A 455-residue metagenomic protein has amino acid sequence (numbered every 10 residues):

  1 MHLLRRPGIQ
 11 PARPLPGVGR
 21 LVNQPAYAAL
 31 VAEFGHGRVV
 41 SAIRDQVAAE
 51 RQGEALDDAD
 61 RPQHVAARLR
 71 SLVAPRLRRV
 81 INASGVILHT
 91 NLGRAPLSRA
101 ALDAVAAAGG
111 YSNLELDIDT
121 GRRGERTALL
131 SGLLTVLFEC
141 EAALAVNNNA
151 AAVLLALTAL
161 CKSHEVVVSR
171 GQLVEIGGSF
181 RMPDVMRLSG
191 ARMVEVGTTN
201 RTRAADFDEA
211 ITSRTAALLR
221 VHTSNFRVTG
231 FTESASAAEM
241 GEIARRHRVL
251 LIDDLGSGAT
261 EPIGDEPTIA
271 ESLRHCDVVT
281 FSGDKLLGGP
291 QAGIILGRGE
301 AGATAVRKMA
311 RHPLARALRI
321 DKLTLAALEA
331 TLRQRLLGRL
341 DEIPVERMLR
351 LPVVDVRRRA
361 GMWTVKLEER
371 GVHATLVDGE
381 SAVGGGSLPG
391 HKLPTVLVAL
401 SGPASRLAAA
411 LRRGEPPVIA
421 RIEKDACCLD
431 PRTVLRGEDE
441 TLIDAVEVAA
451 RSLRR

Functional and structural regions predicted by a protein language model:
M1-L72: Long amphipathic alpha-helical segments
L15-P16, I81-G85, L287-P290, L393 (+1 more regions): Short Gly/Ser/Thr- and Asp/Glu-enriched loop/turn motifs at secondary-structure junctions
I43-R44, A48, A83-S84, R94-T120: Glycine-rich phosphate-binding segment of PLP-dependent enzymes
A55-A104: Long amphipathic N-terminal alpha/beta scaffold segment
R76-L77, F281, P416-R421: A short linear hydrophobic-aromatic micro-motif
I118-Q334, L367, A445: Conserved PLP-enzyme active-site core in the AAT-like
T324-L325, E329-G384: Conserved PLP-dependent catalytic core of the aminotransferase class-I/II
R357-L442: Conserved C-terminal alpha-helix-loop-beta "cap" of PLP-dependent enzymes that closes/shapes the active-site mouth
